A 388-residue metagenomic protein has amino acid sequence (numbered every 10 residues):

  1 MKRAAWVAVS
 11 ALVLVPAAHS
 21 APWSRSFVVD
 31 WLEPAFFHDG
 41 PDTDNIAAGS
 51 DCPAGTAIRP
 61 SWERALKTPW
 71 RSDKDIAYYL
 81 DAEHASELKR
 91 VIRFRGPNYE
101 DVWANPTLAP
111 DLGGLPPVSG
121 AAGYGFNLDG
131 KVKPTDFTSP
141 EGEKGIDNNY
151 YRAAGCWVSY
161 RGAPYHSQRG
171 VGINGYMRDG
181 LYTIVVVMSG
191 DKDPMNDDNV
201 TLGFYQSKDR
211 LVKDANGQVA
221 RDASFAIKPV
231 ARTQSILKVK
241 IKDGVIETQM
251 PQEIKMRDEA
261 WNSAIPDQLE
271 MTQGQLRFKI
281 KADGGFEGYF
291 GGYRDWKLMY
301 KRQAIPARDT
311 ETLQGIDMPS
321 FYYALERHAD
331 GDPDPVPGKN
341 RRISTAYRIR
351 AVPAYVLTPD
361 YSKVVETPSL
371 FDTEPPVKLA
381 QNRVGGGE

Functional and structural regions predicted by a protein language model:
M1-V7: Bacterial N-terminal signal peptides that target proteins for export
V7-V15: Bacterial N-terminal signal peptides
P16-S20: Sec/Tat signal peptide C-region and signal peptidase I cleavage site
A21-E388: Extracytosolic secretory-pathway proteins
